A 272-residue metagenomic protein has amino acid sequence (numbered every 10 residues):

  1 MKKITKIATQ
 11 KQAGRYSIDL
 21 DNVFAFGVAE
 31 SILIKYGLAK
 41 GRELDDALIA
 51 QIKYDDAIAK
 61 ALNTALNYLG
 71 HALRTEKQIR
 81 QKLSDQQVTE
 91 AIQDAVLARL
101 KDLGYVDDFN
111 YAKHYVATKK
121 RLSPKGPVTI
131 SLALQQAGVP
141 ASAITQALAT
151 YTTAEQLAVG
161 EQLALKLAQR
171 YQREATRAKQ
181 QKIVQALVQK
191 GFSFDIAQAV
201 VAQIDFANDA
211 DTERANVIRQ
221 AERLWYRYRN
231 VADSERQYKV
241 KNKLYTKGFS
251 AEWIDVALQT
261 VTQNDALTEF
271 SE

Functional and structural regions predicted by a protein language model:
M1-E272: An alpha-helical, amphipathic repeat domain used for nucleic-acid recognition, typified by the mTERF helical solenoid
